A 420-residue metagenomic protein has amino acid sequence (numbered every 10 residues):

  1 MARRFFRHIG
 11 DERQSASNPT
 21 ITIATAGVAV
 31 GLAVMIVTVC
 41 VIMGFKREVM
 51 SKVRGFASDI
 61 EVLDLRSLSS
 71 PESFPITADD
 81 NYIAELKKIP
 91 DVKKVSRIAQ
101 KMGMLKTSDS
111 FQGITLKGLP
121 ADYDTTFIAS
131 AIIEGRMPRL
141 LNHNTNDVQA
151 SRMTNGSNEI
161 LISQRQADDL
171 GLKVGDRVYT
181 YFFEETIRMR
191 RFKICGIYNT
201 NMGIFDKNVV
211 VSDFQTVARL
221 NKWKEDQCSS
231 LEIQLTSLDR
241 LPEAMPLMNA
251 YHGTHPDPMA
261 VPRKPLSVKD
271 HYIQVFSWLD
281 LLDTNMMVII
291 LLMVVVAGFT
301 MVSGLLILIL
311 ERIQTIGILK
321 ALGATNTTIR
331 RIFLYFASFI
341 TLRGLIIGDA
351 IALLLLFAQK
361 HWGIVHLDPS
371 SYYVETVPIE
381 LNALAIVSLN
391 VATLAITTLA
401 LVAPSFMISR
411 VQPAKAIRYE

Functional and structural regions predicted by a protein language model:
M1-L32: N-terminal Sec/SRP start-transfer signal
E12-T22, A244-L247, Y251-F299, L308-L310: Peri-transmembrane interface segments
P19-T20, A33-S58: Alpha-helical transmembrane segments
I36-G44, D283-A321, I329-I332, P404-S405: A hydrophobic alpha-helix feature that marks transmembrane segments and, especially, their cytosolic C-terminal ends
K46-D80, Q100: Membrane-interface junction motifs in transport/secretion proteins
I76-D226: A structural signal for hydrophobic secondary-structure junctions, strongest on transmembrane helix-loop-helix units
L306-L308, I313-Q359: Transmembrane alpha-helical interface segments in multi-pass membrane proteins
I346-L389, V402-F406, R410: Short helix-loop junctions at transmembrane helix boundaries
